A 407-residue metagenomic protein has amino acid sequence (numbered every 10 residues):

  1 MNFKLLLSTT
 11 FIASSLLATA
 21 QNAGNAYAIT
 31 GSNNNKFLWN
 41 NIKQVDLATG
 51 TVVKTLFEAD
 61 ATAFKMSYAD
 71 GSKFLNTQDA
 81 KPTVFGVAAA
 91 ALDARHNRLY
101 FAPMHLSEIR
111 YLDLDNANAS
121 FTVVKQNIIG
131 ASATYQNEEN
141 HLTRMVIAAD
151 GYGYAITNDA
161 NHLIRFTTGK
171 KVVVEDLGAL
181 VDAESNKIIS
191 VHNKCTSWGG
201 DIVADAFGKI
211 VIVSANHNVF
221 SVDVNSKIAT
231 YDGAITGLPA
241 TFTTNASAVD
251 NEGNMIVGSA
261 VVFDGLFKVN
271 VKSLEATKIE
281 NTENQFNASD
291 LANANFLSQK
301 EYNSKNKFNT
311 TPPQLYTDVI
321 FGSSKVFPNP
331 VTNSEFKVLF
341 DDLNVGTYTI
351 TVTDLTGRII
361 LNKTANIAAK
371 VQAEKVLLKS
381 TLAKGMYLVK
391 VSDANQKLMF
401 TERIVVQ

Functional and structural regions predicted by a protein language model:
M1-G24, L398-T401: Bacterial Sec-dependent N-terminal signal peptides
F3, M386-Q407: C-terminal tail/sorting-segment detector
A23-G31, R98-A102, Y152-I156, K209-V213 (+1 more regions): Conserved beta-propeller blade signature
T51-L75, S120-S132, V173-I189, A229-G237 (+1 more regions): Beta-propeller fold detector
T62-G71, D79-A91, A131-V146, N186-I202 (+2 more regions): Repeated scaffold domains used in trafficking and secretory/extracellular systems, primarily beta-propellers
S259-T310: Blade-level signature of beta-propeller repeat domains, shared across WD40, Kelch, NHL, RCC1 and BNR/Asp-box propellers
P312-D342, T353-R358, V405-Q407: Surface-exposed, proline-anchored Ser/Thr-rich loop/turn motifs
N366-Q396: Short, surface-exposed loop/turn motifs with a glycine/proline- and acidic-biased composition
